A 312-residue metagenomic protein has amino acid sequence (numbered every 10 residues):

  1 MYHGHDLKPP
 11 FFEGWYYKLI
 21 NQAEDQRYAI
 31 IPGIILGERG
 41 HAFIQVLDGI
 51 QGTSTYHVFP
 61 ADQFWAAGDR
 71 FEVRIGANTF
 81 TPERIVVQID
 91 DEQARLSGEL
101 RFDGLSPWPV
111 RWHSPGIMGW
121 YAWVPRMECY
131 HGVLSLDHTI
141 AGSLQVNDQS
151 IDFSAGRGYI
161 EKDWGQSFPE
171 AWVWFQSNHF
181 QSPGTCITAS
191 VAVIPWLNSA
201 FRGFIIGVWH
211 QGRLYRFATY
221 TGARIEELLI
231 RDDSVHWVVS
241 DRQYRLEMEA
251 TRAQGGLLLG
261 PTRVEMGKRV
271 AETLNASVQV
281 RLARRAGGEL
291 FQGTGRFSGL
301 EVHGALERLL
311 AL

Functional and structural regions predicted by a protein language model:
M1-L312: Structured soluble/peripheral alpha/beta segments that form catalytic or ligand/cofactor-binding pockets
